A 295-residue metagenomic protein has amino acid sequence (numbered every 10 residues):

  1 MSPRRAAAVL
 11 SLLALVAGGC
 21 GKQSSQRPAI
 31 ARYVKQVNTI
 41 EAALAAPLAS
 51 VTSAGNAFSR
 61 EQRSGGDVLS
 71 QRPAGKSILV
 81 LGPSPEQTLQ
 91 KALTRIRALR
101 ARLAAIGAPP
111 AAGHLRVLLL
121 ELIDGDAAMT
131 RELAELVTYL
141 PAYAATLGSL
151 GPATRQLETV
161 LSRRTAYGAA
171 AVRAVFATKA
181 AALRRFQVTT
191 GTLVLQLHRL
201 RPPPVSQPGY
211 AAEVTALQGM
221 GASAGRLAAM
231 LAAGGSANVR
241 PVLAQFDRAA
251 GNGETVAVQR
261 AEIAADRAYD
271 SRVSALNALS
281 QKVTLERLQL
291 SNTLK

Functional and structural regions predicted by a protein language model:
M1-G18: Sec-dependent bacterial lipoprotein signal peptides
R5-A6, A101, Q156: Positively charged, low-complexity intrinsically disordered regions
C20-Q23: Bacterial signal peptide processing site
Q26-E86, A92, A111-K295: C-terminal amphipathic alpha-helix
Q90-R100: N-terminal helix-rich structural modules
L99-V117: Extended, amphipathic alpha-helical coiled-coil scaffold segments used for oligomerization/tethering in eukaryotic
